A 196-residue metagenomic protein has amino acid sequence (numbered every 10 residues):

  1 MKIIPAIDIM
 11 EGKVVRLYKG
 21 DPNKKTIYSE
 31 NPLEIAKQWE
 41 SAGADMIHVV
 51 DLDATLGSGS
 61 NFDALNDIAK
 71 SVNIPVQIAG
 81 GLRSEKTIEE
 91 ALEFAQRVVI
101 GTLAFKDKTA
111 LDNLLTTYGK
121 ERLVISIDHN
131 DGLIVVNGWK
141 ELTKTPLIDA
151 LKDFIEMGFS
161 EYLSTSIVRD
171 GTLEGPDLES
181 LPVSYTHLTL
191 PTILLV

Functional and structural regions predicted by a protein language model:
K2, S71-I78, K120-R122, L188: Short beta-strand/loop segments at the ligand-binding rim of alpha/beta enzyme cores
D8, W39, I47, I125 (+1 more regions): Conserved, mostly hydrophobic/aromatic
P22, A95-S164, V168-R169: Conserved anion-binding
S29-Q38, S84-I88, T143-K152: Short, acidic/polar
L52, Q77-R83, I100, L188: Glycine-rich beta-strand-to-loop/alpha-helix junction loops that act as flexible
T55-D67, E85-T87, L103-R122, D170-P182: Active-site-adjacent beta->alpha loops and helix N-cap segments on the catalytic face of soluble alpha/beta enzymes
R83-F94, L188: Catalytic cores of alpha/beta
T186-T192: Conserved small/polar residues in nucleotide/adenosyl-binding loops
